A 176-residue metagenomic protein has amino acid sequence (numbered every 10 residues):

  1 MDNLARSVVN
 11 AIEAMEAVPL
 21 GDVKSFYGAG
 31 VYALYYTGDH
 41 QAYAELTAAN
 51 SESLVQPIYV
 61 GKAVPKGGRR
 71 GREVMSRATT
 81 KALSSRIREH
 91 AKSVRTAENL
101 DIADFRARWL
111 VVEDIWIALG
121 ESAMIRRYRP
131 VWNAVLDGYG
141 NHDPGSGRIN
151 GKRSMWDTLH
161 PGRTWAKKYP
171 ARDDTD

Functional and structural regions predicted by a protein language model:
M1-I58, K62-D176: Boundary/linker segments flanking structured domains
